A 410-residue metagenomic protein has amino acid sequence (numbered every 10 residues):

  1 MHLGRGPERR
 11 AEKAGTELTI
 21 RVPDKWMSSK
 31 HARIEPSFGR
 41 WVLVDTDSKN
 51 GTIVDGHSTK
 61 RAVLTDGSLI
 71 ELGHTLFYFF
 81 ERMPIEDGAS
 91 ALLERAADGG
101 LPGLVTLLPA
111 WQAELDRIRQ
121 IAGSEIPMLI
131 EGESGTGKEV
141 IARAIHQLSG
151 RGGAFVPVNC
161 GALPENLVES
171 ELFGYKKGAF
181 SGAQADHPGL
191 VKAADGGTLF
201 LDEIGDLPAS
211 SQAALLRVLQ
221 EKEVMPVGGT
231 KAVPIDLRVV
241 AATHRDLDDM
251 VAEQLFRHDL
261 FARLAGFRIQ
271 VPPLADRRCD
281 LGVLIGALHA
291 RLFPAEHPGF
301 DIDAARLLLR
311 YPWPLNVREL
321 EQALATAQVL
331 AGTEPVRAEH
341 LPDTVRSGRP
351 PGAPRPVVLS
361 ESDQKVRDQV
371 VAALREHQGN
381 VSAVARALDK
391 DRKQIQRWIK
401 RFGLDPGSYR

Functional and structural regions predicted by a protein language model:
M1-G73: Forkhead-associated
A11, G39, D55, R355-R410: Bacterial C-terminal helix-turn-helix
E71-V105: Conserved ASCE P-loop NTPase core motifs with emphasis on AAA+ ATPases
A91-L115, N166, L359-S360: Dynamic helix-loop-helix/coil hinge segments at AAA+ ATPase domain boundaries and subdomain interfaces
E114, T136, V158, L172 (+14 more regions): Conserved RecA-like P-loop NTPase ATPase core
R117-G182, K192-P208, D236, P273-R278 (+1 more regions): Conserved post-Walker A coupling segment in P-loop NTPases
S149-G153, G228-R238, R245-G348, R375-Q378: Nucleotide-binding/hydrolysis machinery
D186-G196, F200, P208-A214, M225-H244 (+1 more regions): AAA+/SF3 P-loop NTPase mechanochemical coupling elements
